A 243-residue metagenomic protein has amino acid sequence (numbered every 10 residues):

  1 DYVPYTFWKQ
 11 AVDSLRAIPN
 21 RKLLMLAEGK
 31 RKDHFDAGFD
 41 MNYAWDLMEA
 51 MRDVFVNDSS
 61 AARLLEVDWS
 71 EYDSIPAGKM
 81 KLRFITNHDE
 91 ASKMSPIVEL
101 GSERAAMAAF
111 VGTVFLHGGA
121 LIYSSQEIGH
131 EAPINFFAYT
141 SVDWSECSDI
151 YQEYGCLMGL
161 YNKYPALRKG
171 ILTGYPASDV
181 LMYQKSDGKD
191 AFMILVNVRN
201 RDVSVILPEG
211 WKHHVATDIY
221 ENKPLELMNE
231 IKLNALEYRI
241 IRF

Functional and structural regions predicted by a protein language model:
D1-F84, E103, G112, E131-P165 (+2 more regions): Active-site-proximal helices and loops of the catalytic beta/alpha 8
M25, H88, T113, S125 (+3 more regions): Conserved, mostly hydrophobic/aromatic
K93-L100: Short, solvent-exposed helix-loop connector elements
M107-F115: Hydrophobic targeting/anchoring helices
L121-I128: Short acidic/histidine-rich active-site segments
G174-G210: Carbohydrate-binding surface patches
E209-N222: Solvent-exposed beta-hairpin/edge-strand motifs
L227-F243: C-terminal beta-strand-rich structural cap/linker in extracellular carbohydrate-active enzymes
